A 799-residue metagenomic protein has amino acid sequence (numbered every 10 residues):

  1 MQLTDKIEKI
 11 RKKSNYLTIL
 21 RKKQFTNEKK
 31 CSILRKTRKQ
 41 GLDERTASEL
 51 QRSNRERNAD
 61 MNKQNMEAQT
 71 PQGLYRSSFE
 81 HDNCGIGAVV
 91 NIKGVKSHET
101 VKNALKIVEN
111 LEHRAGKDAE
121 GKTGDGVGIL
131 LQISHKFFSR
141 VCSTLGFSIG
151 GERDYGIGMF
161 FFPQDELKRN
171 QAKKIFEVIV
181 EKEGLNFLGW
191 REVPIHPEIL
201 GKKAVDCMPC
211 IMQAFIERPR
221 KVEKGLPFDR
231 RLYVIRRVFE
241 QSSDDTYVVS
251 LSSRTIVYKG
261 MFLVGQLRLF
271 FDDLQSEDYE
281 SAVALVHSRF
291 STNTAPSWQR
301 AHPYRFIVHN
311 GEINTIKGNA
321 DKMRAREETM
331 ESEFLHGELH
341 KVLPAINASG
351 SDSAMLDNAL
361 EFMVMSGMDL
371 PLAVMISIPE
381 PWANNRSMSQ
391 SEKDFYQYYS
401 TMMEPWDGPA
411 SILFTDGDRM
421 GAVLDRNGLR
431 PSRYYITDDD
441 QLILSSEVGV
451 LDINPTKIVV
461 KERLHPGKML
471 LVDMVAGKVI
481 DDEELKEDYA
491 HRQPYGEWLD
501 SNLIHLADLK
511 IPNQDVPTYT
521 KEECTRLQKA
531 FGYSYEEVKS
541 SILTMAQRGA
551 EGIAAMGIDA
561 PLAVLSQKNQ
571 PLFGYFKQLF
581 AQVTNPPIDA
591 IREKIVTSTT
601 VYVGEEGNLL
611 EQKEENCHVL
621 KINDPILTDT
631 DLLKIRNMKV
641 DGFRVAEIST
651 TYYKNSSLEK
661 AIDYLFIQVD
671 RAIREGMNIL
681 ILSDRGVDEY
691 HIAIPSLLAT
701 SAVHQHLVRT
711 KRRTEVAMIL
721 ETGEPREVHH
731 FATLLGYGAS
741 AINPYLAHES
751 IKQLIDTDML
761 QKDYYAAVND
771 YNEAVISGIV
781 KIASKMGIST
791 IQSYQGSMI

Functional and structural regions predicted by a protein language model:
Q2, K6-D43, E49-Q51, R57: Short, positively charged and aromatic/hydrophobic N-terminal segments
R55-N608, K613, R636-M638: Conserved short alpha-helical segments that host acidic/polar catalytic motifs at enzyme active sites
Q72-Y75, V95, A295-H302, E327 (+10 more regions): Alpha-helix capping and helix-loop boundary segments enriched in small/acidic/polar residues
V108-L111, K117-G121, L665-E689, V768 (+1 more regions): Amphipathic alpha-helical packing elements
Q275-Y279, H302, E551-G552, G557-K711: Non-catalytic terminal/interface segments that mediate subunit docking, oligomerization, and allosteric communication
I307-G318, A661-R709, V716-S750, I779: Extended, hydrophobic alpha-helical segments in both membrane/secreted and soluble proteins
Q397-E404, P409-D418, A422, S446-E483 (+1 more regions): Phosphate/diphosphate-binding loops
